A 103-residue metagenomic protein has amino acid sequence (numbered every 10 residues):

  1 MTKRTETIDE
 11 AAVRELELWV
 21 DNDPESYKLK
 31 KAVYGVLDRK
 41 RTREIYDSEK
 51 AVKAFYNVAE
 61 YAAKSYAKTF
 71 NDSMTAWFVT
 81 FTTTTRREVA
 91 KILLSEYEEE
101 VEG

Functional and structural regions predicted by a protein language model:
T2-G103: Acidic interaction surfaces
